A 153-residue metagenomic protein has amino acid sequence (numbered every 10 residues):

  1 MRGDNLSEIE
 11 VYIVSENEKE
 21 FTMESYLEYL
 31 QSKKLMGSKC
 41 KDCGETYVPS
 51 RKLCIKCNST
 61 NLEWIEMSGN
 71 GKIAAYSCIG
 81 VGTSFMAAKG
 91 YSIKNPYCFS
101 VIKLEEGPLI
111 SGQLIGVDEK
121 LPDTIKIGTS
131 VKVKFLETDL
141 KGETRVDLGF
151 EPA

Functional and structural regions predicted by a protein language model:
M1-G37, D147-G149, A153: A broadly conserved sequence feature marking short terminus-proximal activation segments in nucleic acid-centric
K34-G37, R51, I125: Residues immediately within or flanking Cys/His clusters that coordinate Zn2+ in small zinc-binding modules
K39-D42, L53-S59: Short, cysteine/histidine-rich loop/knuckle motifs that typically chelate Zn2+
V48, L62-E63: Short functional micro-motifs and their immediate structural scaffolds
G71-I73, L114: Conserved hydrophobic positions within beta-strands
Y76-G82, T138: Short, conserved beta-turn/loop elements at beta-strand boundaries and strand-helix junctions
D118-K132: Short nucleic-acid-contacting surface segments enriched for D/E, G, S/T with interspersed K/R
K134-A153: OB-fold/S1-family single-stranded nucleic acid-binding modules
